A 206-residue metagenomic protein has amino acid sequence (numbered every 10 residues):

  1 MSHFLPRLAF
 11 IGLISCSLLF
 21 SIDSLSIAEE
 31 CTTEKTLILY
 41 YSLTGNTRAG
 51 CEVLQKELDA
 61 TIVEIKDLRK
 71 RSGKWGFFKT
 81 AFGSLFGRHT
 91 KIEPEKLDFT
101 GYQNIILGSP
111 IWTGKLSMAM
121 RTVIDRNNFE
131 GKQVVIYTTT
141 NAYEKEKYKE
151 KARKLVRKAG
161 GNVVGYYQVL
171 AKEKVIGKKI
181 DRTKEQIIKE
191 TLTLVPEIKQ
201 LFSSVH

Functional and structural regions predicted by a protein language model:
M1-G12: Bacterial N-terminal signal peptides that target proteins for export
G12-L13, L19-L37, Y41-D67, A81 (+1 more regions): FMN-binding flavodoxin-like domain, especially the glycine-rich phosphate-binding loop
K70-G76, E146: Short, charged, surface-exposed secondary-structure boundary motifs
